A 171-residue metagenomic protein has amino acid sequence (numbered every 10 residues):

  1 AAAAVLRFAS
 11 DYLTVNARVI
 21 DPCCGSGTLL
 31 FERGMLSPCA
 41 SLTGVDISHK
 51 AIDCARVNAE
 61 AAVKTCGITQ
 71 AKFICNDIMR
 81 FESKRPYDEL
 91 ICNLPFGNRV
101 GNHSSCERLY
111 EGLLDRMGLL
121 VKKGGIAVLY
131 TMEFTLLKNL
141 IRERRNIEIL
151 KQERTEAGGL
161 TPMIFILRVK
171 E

Functional and structural regions predicted by a protein language model:
A1-E171: Class I S-adenosyl-L-methionine-dependent methyltransferase catalytic core
